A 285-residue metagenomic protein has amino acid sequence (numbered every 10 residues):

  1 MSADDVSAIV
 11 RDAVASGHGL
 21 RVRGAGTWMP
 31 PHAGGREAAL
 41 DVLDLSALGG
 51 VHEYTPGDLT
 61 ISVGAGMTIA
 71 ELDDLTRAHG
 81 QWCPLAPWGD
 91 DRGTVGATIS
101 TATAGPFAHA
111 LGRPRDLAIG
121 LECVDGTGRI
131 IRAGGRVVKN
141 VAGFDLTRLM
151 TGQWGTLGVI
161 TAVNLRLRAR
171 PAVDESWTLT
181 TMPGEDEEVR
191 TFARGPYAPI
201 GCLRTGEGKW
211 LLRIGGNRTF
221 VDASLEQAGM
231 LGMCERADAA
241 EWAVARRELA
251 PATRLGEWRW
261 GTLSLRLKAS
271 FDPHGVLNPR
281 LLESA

Functional and structural regions predicted by a protein language model:
M1-A8, M67, E71, D90 (+8 more regions): Conserved active-site and cofactor/substrate-binding residues in soluble primary-metabolism enzymes
M1-V22, L45-W88, T103-R136, A172-L179: N-terminal glycine-rich flavin-associated loop
G26: Major-groove DNA-recognition helix of helix-turn-helix-type DNA-binding domains
P31-R36, A104, G135-R136, A162 (+1 more regions): Short acidic, glycine/serine/threonine-rich loops at helix termini
A33-A39, D44-S46, G89, T205-W210 (+1 more regions): Conserved glycine-rich FAD pyrophosphate-binding loop
L48-Y54, V163-A172, P199-K209, A243: Short, flexible, solvent-exposed loop/turn segments with mixed acidic/basic and small polar residues
L85-A86, D90-A198: FAD-binding subdomain of flavoenzyme oxidoreductases
D174-T181, E187-C234: A conserved active-site cap/scaffold subdomain adjacent to cofactor or substrate pockets
